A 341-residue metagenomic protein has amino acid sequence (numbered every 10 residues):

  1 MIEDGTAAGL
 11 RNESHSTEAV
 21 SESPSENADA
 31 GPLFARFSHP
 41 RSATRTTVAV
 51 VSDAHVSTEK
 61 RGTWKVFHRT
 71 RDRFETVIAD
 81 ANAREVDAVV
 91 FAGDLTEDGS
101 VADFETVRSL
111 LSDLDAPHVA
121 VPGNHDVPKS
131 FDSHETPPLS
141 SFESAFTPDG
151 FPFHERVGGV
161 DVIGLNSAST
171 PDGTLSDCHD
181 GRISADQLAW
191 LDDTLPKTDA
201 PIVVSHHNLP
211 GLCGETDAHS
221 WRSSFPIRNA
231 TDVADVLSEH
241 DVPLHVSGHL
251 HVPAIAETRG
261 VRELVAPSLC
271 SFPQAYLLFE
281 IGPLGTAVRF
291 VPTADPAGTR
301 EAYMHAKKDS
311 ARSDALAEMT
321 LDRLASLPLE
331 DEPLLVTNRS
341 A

Functional and structural regions predicted by a protein language model:
M1-F104, P196: N-terminal active-site segment of His-dependent metallophosphoesterases
I2-L33, A43-T44, P283-A341: A short C-terminal boundary segment appended to hydrolase-like catalytic domains
G5, G9-H15, A19, P24-P40 (+4 more regions): Extended active-site neighborhood of metal-dependent phosphoesterases/phosphodiesterases
F37-V50, R61, P152-G164, P196-P201 (+2 more regions): Beta-strand-turn-beta hairpins that frame and shape the catalytic cleft of phosphate-ester-processing enzymes
A49-D72, P128-A145, T170-I183, D217-R222 (+1 more regions): Acidic/histidine-rich helix-loop elements that form or flank divalent-metal/phosphate-binding sites at the catalytic
V50-S52, A88-D94, H118-N124, I202-H206 (+2 more regions): Active-site neighborhood of phospho(di)ester-bond hydrolases with catalytic His/Asp-centered motifs
R61, F91-S112, V127-A145, C213-T216 (+1 more regions): Metal-dependent catalytic neighborhoods of phosphoester/phosphodiester hydrolases
S112, E215-P296: Conserved beta-sheet core of the metallophosphoesterase superfamily
